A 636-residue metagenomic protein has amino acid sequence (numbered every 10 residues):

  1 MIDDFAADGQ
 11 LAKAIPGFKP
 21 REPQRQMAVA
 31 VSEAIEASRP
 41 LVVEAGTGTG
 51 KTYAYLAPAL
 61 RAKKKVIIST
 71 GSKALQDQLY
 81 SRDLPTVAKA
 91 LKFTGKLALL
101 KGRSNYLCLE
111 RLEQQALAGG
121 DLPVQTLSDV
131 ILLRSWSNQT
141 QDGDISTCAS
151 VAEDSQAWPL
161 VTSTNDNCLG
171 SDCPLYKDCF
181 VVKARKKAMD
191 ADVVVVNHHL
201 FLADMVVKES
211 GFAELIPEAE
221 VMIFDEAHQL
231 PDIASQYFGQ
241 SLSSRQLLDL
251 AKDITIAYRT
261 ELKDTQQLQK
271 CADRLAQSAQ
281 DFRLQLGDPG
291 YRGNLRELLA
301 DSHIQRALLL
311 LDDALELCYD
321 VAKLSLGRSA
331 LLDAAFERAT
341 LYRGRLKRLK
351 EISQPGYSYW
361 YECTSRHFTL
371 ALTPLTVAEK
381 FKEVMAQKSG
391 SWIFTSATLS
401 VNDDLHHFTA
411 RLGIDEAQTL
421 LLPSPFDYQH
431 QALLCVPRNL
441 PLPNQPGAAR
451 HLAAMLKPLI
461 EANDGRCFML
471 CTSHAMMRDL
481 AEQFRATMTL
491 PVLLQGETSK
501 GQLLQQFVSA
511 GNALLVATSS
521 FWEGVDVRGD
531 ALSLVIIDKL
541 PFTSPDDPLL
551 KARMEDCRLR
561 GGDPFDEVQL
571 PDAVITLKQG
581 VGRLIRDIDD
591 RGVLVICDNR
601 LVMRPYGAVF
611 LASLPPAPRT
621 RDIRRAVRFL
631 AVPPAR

Functional and structural regions predicted by a protein language model:
M1-A14, K64-D192, H199, I254-T255 (+5 more regions): A substrate-engagement module of RecA-like helicase motors
M1-V43, A57: Conserved pre-motif I regulatory segment
S32-E33, T52-K65, R82-T86: Walker A/P-loop NTP-binding motif
R61, D77, R82-P85, N165-D166 (+2 more regions): Signature of the SF2 helicase/ATPase Hel1-core->accessory helical subdomain module
V66-S72, F394-T395, G465-T472, V595-C597: Conserved RecA-like ASCE P-loop NTPase motor core of nucleic-acid helicases/translocases
P159-V194, M205-F212, L317-L440, G447-A454 (+3 more regions): A contiguous, basic/glycine-rich beta-loop/short-helix subdomain that forms a polymer-engagement track
P437-G447, E497-V602: Conserved RecA-like P-loop NTPase helicase motor core
T472-G496: Conserved helicase motor "Helicase C" RecA-like lobe of SF1/SF2 P-loop NTPases
